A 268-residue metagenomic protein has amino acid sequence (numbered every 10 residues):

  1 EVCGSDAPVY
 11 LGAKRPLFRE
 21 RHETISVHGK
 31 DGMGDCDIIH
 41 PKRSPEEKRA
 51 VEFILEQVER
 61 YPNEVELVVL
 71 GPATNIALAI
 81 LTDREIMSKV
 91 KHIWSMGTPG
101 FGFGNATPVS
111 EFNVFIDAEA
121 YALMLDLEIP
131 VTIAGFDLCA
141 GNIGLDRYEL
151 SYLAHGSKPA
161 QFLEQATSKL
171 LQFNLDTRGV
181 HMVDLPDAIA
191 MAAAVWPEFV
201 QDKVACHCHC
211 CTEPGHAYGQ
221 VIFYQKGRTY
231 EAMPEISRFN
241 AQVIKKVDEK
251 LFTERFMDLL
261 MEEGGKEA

Functional and structural regions predicted by a protein language model:
E1, T82-I86, E149-S151, M261: Short, solvent-exposed amphipathic alpha-helical segments in soluble enzyme and RNA/protein-processing domains
E1-G34: Active-site rim/loop-helix segments in enzyme catalytic domains that contact anionic ligands
V2-G4, V58, P62, E128 (+3 more regions): Structural signal for hydrophobic packing residues in well-ordered secondary-structure cores of soluble enzyme domains
G4, D31, C36-A140: Active-site histidine-anchored catalytic micro-motif
P8, I25, L67, G100 (+2 more regions): Short glycine- and Lys/Arg-enriched binding-loop motifs that mark or flank ligand-binding interfaces
V9, M124, M191: A residue-level signal for conserved active-site and pocket-lining positions in enzyme catalytic cores
E20-T24, I80-L81, N105-T107, L145-R147: Short acidic, glycine/serine/threonine-rich loops at helix termini
F115, E119, A134-A268: Conformational coupling and interaction surfaces
